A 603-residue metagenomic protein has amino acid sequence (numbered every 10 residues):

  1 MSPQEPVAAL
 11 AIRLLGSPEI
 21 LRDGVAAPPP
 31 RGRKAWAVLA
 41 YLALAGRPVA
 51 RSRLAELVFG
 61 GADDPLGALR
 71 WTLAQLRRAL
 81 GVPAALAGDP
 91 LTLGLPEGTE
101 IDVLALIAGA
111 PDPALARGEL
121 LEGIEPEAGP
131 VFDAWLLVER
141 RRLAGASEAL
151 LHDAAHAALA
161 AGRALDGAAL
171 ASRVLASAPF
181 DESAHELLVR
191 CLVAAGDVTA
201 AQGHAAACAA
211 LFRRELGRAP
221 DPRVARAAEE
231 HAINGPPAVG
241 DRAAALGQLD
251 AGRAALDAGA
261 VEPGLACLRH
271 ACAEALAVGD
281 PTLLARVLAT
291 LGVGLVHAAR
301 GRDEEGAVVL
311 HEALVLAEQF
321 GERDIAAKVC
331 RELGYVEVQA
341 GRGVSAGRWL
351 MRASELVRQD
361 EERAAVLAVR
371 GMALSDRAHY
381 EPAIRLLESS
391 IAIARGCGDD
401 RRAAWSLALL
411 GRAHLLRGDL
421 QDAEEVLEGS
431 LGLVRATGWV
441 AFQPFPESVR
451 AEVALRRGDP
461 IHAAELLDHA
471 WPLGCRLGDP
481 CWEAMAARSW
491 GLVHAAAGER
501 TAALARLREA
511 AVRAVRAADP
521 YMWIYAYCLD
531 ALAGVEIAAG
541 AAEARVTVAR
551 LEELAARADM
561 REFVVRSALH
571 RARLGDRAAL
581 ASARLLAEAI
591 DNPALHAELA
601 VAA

Functional and structural regions predicted by a protein language model:
M1-S17, E119, G123, G145 (+7 more regions): C-terminal non-catalytic interaction modules
M1-S183, G196-A200, A206-A207, R213 (+4 more regions): Intrinsically disordered, low-complexity protein-interaction/activation regions
L106, E148, H152-H156, V189 (+18 more regions): Conserved small-residue packing positions in alpha-helical repeats and bundles
D112, G167, V174, A201 (+19 more regions): Tetratricopeptide repeat
L120-E122, A168-A176, A209-A210, R269-L276 (+8 more regions): Amphipathic alpha-helical segments of tetratricopeptide repeats
L151, A158, L192, A232 (+17 more regions): Residue at a conserved register position within TPR or TPR-like alpha-solenoid repeats
L159-G162, A195-T199, P236-D241, G252-P263 (+9 more regions): Short coil/turn connectors between adjacent alpha-helices in alpha-solenoid helical repeat scaffolds
A176-H185, A219-P222, G240-A244, E262-P263 (+12 more regions): Alpha-solenoid helical repeat architecture
